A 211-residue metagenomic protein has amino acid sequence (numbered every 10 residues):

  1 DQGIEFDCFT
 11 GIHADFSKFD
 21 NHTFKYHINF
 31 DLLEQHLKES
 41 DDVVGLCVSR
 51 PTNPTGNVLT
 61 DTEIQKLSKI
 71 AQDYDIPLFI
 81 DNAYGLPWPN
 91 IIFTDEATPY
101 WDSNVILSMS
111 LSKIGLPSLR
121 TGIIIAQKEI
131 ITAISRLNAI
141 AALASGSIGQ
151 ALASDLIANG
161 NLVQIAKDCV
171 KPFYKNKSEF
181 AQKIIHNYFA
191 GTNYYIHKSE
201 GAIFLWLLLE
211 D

Functional and structural regions predicted by a protein language model:
D1-Y74, F79-Y100: Conserved core of the PLP fold type I
L86-P87, E96-R136, S145-I148: Active-site PLP attachment segment
I125, A151-N159: Helix-loop "lid/cap" segments that line or gate small-molecule binding pockets
Q127-K128, L208-E210: Residue-level recognition of strand-loop junctions within catalytic nucleotide-signaling folds
S135-A141, N159-I184: Structural signature of PLP-dependent enzymes
D168-Q182, N193-L209: Conserved glycine-rich beta-strand-loop-beta hairpin in the small C-terminal domain of fold type I
